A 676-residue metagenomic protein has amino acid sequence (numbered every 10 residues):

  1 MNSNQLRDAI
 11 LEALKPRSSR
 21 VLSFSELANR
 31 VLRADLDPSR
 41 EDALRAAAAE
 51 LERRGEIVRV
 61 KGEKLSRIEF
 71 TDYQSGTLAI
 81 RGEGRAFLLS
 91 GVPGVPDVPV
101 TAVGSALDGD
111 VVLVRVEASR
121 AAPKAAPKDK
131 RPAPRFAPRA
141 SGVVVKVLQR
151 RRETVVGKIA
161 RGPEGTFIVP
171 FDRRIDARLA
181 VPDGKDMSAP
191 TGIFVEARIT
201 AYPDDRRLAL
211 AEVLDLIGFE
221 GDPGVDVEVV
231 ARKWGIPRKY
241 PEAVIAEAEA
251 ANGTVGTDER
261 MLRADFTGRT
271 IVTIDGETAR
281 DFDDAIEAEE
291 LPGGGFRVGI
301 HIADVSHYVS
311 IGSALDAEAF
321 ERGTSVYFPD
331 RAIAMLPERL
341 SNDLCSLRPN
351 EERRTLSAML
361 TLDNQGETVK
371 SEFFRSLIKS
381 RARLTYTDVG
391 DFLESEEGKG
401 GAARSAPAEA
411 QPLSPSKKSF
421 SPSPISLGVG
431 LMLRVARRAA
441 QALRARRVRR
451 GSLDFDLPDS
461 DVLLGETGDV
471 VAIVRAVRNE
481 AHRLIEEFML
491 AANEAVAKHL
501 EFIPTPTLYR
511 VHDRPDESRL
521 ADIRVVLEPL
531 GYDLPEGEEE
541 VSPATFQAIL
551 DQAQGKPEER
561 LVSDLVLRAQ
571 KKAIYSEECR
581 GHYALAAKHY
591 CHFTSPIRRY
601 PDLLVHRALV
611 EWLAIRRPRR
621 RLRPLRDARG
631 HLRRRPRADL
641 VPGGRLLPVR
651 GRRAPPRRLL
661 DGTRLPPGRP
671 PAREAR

Functional and structural regions predicted by a protein language model:
M1-G299, S306-E352, R383, D388-L393 (+6 more regions): Charge-lined substrate channels and their catalytic hotspots, especially those that engage the 3′ end of RNA
S119-R120, A201-D204, F219, V305-H307 (+4 more regions): Conserved nucleotide-binding/hydrolysis micro-motifs of P-loop NTPases
G162-P163, L291-P292, L362-E367, L464-G468: Short acidic-glycine loop/turn motifs at beta-strand connectors
A201-P203, E290-P292, V305-H307, L362-N364 (+3 more regions): A generic structural motif
R322-G323, R353-L356, P504, P671: Short glycine-/polar-rich loops that comprise or flank the Walker A/P-loop and associated switch/sensor motifs
A332-E394, V435-R438, R580, A584-K588: Covalent nucleotidyltransferase
F373, R404, E409, L413-L647 (+2 more regions): Append "with occasional cross-activation on large, charged helical scaffolds in nucleic-acid assemblies
